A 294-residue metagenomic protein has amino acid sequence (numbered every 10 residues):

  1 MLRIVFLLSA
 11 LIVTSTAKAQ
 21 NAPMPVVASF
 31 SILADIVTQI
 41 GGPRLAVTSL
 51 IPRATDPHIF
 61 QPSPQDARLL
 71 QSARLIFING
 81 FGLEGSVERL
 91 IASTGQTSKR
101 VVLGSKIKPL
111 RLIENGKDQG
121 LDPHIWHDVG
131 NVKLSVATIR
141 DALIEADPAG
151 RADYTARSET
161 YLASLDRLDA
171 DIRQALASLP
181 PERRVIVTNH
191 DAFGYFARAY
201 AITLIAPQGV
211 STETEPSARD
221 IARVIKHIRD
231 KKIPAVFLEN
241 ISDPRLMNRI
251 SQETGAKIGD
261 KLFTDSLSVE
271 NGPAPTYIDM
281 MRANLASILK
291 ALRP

Functional and structural regions predicted by a protein language model:
R3-T14: Bacterial N-terminal signal peptides
A19-P294: Extracytoplasmic metal-acquisition and chelation regions
